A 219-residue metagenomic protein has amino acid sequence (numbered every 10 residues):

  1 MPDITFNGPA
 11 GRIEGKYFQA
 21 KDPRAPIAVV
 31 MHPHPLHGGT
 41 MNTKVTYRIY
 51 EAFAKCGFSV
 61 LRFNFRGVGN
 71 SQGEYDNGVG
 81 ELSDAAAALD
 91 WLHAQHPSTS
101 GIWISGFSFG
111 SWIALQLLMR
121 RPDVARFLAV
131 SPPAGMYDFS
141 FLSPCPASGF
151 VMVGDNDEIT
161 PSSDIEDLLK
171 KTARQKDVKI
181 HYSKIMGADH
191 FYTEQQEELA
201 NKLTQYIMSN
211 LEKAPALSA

Functional and structural regions predicted by a protein language model:
F6-H96: Serine-hydrolase catalytic machinery in alpha/beta-hydrolase-like enzymes
G73, A188-A200: Catalytic histidine-centered segment of alpha/beta-hydrolase-like enzymes
H96-F107: Alpha/beta-hydrolase fold nucleophile elbow
G106-A114: Gly/Ala-rich beta-loop-alpha elbow adjacent to hydrolase catalytic centers
C145-V153, D157: Short beta-strand/loop motif that positions the catalytic acidic residue of the alpha/beta-hydrolase fold
D155-T160, H190-F191: Acidic catalytic loop of the alpha/beta-hydrolase fold
P161-K171: Short alpha-helix in the alpha/beta-hydrolase fold that links the catalytic acid
T172-F191: Catalytic histidine neighborhood in serine/cysteine hydrolases with alpha/beta-hydrolase-type architecture
